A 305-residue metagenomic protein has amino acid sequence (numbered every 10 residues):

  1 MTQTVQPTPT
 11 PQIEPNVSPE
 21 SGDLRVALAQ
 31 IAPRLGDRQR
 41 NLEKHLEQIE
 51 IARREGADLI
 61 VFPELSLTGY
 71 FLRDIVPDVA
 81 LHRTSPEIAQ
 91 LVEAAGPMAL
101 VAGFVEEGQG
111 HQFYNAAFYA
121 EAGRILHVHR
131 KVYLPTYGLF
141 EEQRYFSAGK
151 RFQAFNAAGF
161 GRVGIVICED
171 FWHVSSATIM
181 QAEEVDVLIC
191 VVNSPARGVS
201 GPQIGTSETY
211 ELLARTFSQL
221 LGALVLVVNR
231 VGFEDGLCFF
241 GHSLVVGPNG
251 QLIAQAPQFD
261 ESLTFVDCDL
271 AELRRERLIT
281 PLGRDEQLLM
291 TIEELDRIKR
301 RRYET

Functional and structural regions predicted by a protein language model:
T2, R38, E47-V132, S194-A223: Cys-nucleophile CN-hydrolase/nitrilase-fold catalytic domain and related Cys-dependent amidase chemistry that acts on
T2-E14, T216-T305: C-terminal beta-strand edge segments of enzyme domains
T2-L59, I189: N-terminal active-site segment of His-dependent metallophosphoesterases
S21-D23, Y114, F240, D260: A structure-centric signal for secondary-structure junctions around beta-strands
I31, L65, G103-V105, A122 (+8 more regions): Fold-independent oxyanion-binding glycine-rich loops and adjacent beta-strand/coil segments at enzyme active sites
R83-A102, C168, W172-L263: CN hydrolase (nitrilase-like) catalytic-core segments centered on the catalytic cysteine and neighboring Lys/Glu
R83-P86, G108-L212, L278-L282: Active-site catalytic loop in hydrolytic enzyme cores
A102-F104, N115-Y119, Q153, S243-V245 (+1 more regions): Short beta-strand scaffold segments in enzyme catalytic cores
